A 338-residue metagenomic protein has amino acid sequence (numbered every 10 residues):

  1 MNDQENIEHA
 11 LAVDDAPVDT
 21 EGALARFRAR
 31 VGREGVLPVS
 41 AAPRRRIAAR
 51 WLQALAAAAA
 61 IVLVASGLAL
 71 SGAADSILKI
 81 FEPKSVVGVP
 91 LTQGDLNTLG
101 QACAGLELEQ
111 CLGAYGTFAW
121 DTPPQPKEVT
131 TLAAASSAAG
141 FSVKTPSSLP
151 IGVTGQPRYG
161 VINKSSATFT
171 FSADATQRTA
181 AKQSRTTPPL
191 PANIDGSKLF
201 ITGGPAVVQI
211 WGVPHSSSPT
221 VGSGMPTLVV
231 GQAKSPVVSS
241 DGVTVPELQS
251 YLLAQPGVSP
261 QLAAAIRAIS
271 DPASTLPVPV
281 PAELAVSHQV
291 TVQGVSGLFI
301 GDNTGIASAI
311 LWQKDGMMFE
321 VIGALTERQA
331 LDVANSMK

Functional and structural regions predicted by a protein language model:
M1-E5: N-terminal amphipathic alpha-helical interaction or autoinhibitory segments
N6-I7, A12, T275: A generic signature of intrinsically disordered, low-complexity regions enriched in glycine/proline and charged/polar
L11-W51: Positively biased amphipathic helices and basic secretion/translocation or surface-docking motifs that either flank
R44-A56, I61-K338: Intrinsically disordered, low-complexity prosegments and terminal tails associated with secretory/extracytoplasmic
